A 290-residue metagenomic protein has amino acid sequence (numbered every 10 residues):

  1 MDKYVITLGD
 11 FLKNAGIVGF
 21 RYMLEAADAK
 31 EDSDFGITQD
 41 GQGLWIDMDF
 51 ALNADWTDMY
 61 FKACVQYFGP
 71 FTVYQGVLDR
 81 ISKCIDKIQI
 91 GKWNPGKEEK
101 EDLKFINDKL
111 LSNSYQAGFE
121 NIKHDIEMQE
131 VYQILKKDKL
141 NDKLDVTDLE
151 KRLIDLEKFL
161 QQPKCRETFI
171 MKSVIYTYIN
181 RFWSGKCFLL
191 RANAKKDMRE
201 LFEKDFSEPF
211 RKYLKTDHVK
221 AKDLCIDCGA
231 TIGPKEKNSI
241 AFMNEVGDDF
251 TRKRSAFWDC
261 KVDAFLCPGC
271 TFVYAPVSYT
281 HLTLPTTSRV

Functional and structural regions predicted by a protein language model:
M1-A221: N-terminal alpha-helical interaction blocks
E203-K204, N244-V246: A short linear-motif detector with a strong N-terminal bias
H218-K222, C260-D263: Short metal-coordination and nucleic-acid-contact micro-motifs, chiefly zinc-binding Cys/His arrays
C225-C228, C267: Short cysteine-rich clusters marking metal-coordination/redox-active sites
P234-K235, P276: Short, non-ligating residues that shape and space the ligands of small metal-coordination modules and catalytic
K237-I240: N-terminal domain-start signal
V246-L282, S288-V290: Domain-exit/linker segments immediately C-terminal to small folded modules
